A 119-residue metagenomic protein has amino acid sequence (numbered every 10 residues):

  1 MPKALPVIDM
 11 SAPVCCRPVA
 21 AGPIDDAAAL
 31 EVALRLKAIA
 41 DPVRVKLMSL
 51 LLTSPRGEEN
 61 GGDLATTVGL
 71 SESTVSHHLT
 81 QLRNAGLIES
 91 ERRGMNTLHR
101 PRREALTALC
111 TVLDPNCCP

Functional and structural regions predicted by a protein language model:
M1-I39, A85: N-terminal leader segment of winged-helix/HTH proteins
D26, L30-S71, T97-E104: N-terminal helix-turn-helix DNA-binding core of bacterial DNA-binding proteins
T53, R100-P119: Conserved segment of winged-helix/HTH DNA-binding domains
L79-T80: Short, hydrophobic-biased segments on the C-terminal half of alpha helices that form "recognition helices"
R83-R93, R100: Beta-hairpin "wing" of winged helix-turn-helix
